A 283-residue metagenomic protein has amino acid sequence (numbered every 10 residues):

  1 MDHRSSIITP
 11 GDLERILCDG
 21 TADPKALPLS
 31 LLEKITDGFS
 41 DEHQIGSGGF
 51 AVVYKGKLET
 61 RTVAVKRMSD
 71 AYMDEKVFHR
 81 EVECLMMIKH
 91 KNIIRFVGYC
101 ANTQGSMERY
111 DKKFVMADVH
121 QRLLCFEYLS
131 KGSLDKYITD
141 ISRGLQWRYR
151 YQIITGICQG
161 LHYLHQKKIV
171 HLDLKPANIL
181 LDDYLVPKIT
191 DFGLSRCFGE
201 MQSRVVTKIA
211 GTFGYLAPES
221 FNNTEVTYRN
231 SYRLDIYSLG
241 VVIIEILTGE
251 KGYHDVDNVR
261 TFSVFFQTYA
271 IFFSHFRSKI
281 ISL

Functional and structural regions predicted by a protein language model:
D2-D23, L27-L31, V63-M86, N92-Q152 (+2 more regions): Cytosolic eukaryotic protein kinase-like domains
L29, K34-H43: Conserved N-terminal boundary motif of the eukaryotic protein kinase catalytic domain
E42-V53: Protein kinase glycine-rich loop
G48, I88-K91, K167: Conserved N-lobe motifs of Hanks-type protein kinase catalytic domains, especially the short loop(s) flanking
K57-V63: Conserved N-lobe loop of protein kinases adjacent to the ATP-binding glycine-rich P-loop
G156: Catalytic core of carbohydrate-active enzymes
Q159-I169: Protein kinase catalytic-loop region centered on the HRD/HxD motif
I169-L181: Catalytic-loop of the protein kinase fold
